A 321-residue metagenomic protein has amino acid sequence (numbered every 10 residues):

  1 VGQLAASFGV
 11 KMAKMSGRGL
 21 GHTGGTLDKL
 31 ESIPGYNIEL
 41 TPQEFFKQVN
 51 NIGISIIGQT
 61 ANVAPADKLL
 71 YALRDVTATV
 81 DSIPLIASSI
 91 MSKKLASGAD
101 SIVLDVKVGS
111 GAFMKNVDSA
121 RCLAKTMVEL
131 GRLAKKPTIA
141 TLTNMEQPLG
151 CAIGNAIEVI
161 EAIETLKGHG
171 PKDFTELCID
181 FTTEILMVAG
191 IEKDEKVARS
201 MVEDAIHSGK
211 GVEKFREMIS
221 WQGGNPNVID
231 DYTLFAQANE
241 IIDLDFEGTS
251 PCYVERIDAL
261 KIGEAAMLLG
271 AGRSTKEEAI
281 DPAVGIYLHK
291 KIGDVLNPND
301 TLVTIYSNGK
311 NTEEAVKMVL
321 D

Functional and structural regions predicted by a protein language model:
V1-S16, L20: Active-site cofactor/substrate anionic-group-binding motifs, chiefly glycine- and Lys/Arg-rich phosphate-binding loops
M15, V49, I57-T60, I90 (+2 more regions): Short beta-strand segments
S16, T23-D28, Q59-T60, D67-Y71 (+2 more regions): Short acidic, glycine/serine/threonine-rich loops at helix termini
R18-H22, I33-P34, V108-S110, M145-E146: Acidic, glycine-rich active-site loops and adjacent beta-strand->loop/helix elements that engage anionic groups
K29-E39, L73-V80, F113-V117: Glycine-rich tight-turn/loop motif centered on a GG-T
K29-S55, K125-G131, K135: A glycine-rich helix N-cap at a beta->alpha junction
N51-S97: Phosphate/diphosphate-binding glycine-rich loops and adjacent basic-rich segments that engage nucleotide
T79-S82, I86, A96, D100-D321: Well-ordered secondary-structure scaffolds
